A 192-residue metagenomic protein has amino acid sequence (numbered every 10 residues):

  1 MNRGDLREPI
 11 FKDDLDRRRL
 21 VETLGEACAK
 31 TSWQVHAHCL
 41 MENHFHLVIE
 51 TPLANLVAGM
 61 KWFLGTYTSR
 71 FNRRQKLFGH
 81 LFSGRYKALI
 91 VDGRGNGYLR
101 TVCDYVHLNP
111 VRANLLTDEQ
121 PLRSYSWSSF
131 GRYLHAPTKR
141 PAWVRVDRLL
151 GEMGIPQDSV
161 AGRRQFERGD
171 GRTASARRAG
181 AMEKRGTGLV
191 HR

Functional and structural regions predicted by a protein language model:
M1-M41, E50-R192: Short Pro-Cys-Gly-centered "Cys-loop" motif that presents a nucleophilic cysteine in a tight turn
